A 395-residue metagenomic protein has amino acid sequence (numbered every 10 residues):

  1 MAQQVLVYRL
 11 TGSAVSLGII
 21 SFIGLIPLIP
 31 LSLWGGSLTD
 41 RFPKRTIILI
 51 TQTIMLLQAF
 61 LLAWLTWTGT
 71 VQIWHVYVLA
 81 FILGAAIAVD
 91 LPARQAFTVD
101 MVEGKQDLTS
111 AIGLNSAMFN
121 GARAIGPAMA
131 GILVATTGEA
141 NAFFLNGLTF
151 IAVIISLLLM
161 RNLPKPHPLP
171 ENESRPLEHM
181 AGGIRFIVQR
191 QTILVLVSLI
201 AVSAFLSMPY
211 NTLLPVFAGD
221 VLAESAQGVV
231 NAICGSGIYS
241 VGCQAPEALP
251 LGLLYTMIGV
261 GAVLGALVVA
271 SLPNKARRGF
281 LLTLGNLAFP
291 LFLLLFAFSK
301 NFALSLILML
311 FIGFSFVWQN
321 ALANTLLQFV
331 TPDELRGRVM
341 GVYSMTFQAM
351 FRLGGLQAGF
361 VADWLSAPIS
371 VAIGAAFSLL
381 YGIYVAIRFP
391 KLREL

Functional and structural regions predicted by a protein language model:
M1-V5, F81, Q189-M208, L310: Pair of pore-lining "gating" transmembrane helices in MFS-fold secondary transporters
Q3, V89-V102, W318-T331: Intracellular juxtamembrane helix-capping segments at the cytosolic ends of symmetry-related transmembrane helices
T11, P43, L65-T66, T70 (+1 more regions): Helix-breaking motifs and short loop linkers at transmembrane-helix boundaries and internal kinks in secondary membrane
I20, P30-W34, R41, R45-I47 (+5 more regions): C-terminal transmembrane bundle of multi-pass solute transporters/carriers
G69, A96, D100-M101, E139 (+3 more regions): Helix-loop junctions on the cytosolic side of multi-pass membrane transporters, especially the intracellular loop
T70-V89, A201, F292, L304-W318: Hydrophobic core of transmembrane alpha-helices in multi-pass small-molecule transporters, especially MFS/SLC-type
L79-G121, P127: Cytoplasmic helix-loop-helix junction between adjacent transmembrane helices in 12-TM secondary transporters
N162-S198: Juxtamembrane intracellular "pre-TM" segments in multi-pass secondary transporters
